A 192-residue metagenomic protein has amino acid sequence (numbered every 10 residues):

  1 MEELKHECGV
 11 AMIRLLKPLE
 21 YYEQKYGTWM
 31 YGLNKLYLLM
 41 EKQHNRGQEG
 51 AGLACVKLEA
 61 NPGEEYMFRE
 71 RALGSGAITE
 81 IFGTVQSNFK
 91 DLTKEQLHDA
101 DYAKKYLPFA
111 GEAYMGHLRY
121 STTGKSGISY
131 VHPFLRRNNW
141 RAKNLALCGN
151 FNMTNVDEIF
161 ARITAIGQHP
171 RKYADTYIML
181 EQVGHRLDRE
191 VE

Functional and structural regions predicted by a protein language model:
M1-E192: Conserved short alpha-helical segments that host acidic/polar catalytic motifs at enzyme active sites
